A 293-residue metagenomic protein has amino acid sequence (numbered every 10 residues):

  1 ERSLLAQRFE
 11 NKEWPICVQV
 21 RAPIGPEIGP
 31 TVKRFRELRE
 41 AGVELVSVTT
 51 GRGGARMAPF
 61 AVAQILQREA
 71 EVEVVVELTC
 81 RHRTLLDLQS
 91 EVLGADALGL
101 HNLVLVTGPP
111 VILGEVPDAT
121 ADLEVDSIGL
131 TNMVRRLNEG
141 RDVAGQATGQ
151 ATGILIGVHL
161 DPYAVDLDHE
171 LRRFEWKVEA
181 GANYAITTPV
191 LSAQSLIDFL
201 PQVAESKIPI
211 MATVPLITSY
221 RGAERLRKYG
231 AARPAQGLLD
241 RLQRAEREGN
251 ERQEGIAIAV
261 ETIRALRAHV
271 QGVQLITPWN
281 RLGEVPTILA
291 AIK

Functional and structural regions predicted by a protein language model:
E1-E10, G108, A121-G149, H159-A164 (+3 more regions): Active-site pocket-lining/capping segments in soluble small-molecule metabolic enzymes
E1-G25, K33, Q67, D142-T152: N-terminal amphipathic alpha-helix/helix-capping segment at the start of soluble metabolic enzymes
L5-A6, E27-G29, G53-L66, T84-S90 (+4 more regions): Active-site-adjacent beta->alpha loops and helix N-cap segments on the catalytic face of soluble alpha/beta enzymes
K12-P30, V74-L86, I154-E170, Q243-A257: Active-site mouth loops of central-metabolism enzymes
I16-A22, E44-V48, V74-L78, L103-L105 (+5 more regions): Hydrophobic faces of well-ordered beta-strands that scaffold small-molecule active sites in alpha/beta enzyme cores
G25-L38, P59, L85-V92, V165-K177 (+1 more regions): Short, acidic/polar
K33-R52, K177-G181: Catalytic domains of carbohydrate-active enzymes, especially glycoside hydrolases
A41, E69, L98, A180 (+1 more regions): Structural motif
